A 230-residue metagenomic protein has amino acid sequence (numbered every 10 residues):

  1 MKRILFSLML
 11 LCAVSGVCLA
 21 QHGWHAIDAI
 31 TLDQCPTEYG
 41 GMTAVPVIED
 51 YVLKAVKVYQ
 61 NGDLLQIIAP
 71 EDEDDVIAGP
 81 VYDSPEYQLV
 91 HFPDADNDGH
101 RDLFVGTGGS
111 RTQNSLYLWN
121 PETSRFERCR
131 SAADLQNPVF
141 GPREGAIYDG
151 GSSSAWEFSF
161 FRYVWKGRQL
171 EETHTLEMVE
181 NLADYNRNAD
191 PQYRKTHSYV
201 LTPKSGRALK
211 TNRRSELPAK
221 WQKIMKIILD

Functional and structural regions predicted by a protein language model:
I4-V14: Sec-dependent N-terminal signal peptides
A20-K54, A146-D230: Acidic, small-residue rich beta-repeat scaffolds with periodic aromatic anchors
I30-C35, S84-A95, L135-A146: Beta-propeller blade termini
G41-A44, A95-T107, G145-G150: Acidic/hydrophobic-patterned starts of short beta strands in beta-sheet-rich repeat architectures
Y59-G62, T112-C129, R162-G167: Beta-propeller blade repeat segments, especially FG-GAP/WD-type strand-to-loop junctions in 6- to 7-bladed propeller
I67-P70, E127-A133, E172-M178: Beta-propeller fold detector
I67-R101, T107, L116-N120, F126-R128: Short N-terminal edge-element motif at the start of the domain
G109-R111, S154-A155: Short glycine/acidic-enriched loop and turn motifs that connect beta-strands
